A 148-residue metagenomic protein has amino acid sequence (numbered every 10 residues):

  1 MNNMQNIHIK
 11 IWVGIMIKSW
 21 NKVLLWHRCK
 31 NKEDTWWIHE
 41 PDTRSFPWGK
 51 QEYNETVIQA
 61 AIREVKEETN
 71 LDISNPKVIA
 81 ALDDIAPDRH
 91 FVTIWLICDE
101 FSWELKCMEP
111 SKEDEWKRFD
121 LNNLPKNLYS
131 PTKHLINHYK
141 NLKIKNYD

Functional and structural regions predicted by a protein language model:
N2-S45, I73, E100: N-terminal strand-loop-strand
I7, D84-D88, P110-S111: A short beta-turn/loop motif at secondary-structure boundaries
S19, L82-L105, K117, L121 (+1 more regions): Active-site-adjacent beta-strand/loop module that shapes the phosphate/pyrophosphate-binding cleft
V23, N31, D84-A86, L124: Surface-exposed, flexible loop/turn segments at secondary-structure boundaries
I38-H39, R89-H90, Y129: Short glycine/proline-enriched turns and hinge-like loops at secondary-structure junctions
D42-T43, P110-D148: Nudix hydrolase/Nudix homology domain
F46-I79, L96: The catalytic Nudix box helix
